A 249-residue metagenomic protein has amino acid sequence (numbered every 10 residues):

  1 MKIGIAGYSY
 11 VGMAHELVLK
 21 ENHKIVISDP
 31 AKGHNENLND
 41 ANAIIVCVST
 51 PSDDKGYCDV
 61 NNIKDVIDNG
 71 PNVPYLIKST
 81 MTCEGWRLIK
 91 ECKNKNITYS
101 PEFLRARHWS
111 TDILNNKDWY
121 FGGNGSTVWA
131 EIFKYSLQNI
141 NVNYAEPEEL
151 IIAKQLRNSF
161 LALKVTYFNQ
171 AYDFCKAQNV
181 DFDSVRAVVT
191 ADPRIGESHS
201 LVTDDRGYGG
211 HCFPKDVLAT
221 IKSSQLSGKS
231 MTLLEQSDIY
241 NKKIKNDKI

Functional and structural regions predicted by a protein language model:
M1-D40: NAD(P)+-binding Rossmann beta1-loop-alpha1 motif at the extreme N-terminus of oxidoreductases
L17-E21, D68, E91, K222: Short, well-ordered alpha-helices that flank and scaffold nucleotide-derived cofactor binding pockets
V18, I25, N42, S110 (+1 more regions): N-terminal ligand-binding/catalytic initiation module
G33-P74: Rossmann-like NAD(P)-binding element
E36-L38, T111-L114, S200-D205: Solvent-exposed alpha-helices and their adjacent loops that cap or buttress functional pockets in soluble metabolic
V48, P74-L150, T220: Rossmann-fold dinucleotide-binding core
E148-I151, A162, T166-I249: Interdomain hinge/lid region at the active-site interface of Rossmann-like NAD(P)-dependent oxidoreductases
